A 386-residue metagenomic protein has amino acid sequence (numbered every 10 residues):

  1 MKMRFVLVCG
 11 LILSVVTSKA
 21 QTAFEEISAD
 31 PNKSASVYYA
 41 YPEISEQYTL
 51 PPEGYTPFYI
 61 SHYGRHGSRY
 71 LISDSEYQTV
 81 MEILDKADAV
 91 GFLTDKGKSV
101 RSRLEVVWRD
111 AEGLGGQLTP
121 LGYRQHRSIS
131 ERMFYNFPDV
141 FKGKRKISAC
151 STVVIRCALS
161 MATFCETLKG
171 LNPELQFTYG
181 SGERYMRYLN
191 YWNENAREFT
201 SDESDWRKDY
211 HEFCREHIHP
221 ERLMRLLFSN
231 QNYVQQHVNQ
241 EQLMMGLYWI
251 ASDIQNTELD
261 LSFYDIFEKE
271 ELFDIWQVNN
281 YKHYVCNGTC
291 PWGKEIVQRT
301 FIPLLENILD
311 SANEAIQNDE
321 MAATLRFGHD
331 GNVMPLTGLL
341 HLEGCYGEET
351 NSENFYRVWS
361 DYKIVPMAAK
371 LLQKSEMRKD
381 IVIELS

Functional and structural regions predicted by a protein language model:
M1-A23: Bacterial Sec-dependent N-terminal signal peptides
Q21-K146, T152-T324, G328-S386: Signature for phosphate-centric chemistry
